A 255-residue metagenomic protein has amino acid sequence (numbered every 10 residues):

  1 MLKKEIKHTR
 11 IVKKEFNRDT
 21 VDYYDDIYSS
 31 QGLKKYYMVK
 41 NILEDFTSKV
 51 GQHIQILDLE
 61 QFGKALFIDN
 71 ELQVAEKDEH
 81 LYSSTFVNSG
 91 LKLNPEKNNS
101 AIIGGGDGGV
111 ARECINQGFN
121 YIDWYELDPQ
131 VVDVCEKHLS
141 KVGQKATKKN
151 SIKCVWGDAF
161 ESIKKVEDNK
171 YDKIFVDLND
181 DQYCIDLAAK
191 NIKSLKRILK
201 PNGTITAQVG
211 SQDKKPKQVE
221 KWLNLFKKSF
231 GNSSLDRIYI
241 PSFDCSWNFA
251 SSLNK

Functional and structural regions predicted by a protein language model:
L2-I27, V74-N224, S229, F243-C245 (+1 more regions): The AdoMet/dcAdoMet-binding core of the Class I SAM-like
L2-K64: N-terminal auxiliary segments of SAM/dcSAM-dependent transferases
I54, Q73-V74: Short, isolated positions in well-ordered beta-strands
Q61, E71-Q73: Residue-level signature for short turns and capping positions that connect secondary-structure elements
F62, F160, Y239-P241: Short, solvent-exposed coil/turn elements at secondary-structure transition points
F67-I68: A general beta-strand register signal
F230-P241: Conserved S-adenosyl-L-methionine
L253-K255: C-terminal lobe and adjacent flexible extensions of AdoMet/dcAdoMet transferase-like proteins
